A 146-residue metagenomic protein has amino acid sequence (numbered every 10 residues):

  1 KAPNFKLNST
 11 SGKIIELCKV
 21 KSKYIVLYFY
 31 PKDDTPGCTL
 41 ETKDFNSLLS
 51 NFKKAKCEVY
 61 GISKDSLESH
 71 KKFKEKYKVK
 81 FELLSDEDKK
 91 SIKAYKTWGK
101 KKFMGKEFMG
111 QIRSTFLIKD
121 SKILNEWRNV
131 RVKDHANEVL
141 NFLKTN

Functional and structural regions predicted by a protein language model:
K1-N146: Chalcogenol-based redox active-site neighborhoods
